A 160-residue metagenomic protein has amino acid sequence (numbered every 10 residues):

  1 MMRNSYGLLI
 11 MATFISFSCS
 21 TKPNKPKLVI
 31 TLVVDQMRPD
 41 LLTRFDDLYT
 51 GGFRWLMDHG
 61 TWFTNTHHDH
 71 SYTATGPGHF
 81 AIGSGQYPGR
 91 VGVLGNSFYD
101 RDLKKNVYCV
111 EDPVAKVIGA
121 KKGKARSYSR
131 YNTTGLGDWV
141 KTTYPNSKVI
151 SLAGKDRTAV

Functional and structural regions predicted by a protein language model:
M1-K25: Bacterial Sec-dependent N-terminal signal peptides
S5, R38-D40, I150: Small/flexible residues
P23-K25, P39-G135, K155-V160: Active-site nucleophile/metal-coordination loop of metallo-enzymes that catalyze phosphate/sulfate and related
L28-I30, N146-S151: Beta-sheet entry/capping signal
G137, K141-Y144, V149: N-terminal amphipathic, basic-rich helices that act as targeting or association modules
